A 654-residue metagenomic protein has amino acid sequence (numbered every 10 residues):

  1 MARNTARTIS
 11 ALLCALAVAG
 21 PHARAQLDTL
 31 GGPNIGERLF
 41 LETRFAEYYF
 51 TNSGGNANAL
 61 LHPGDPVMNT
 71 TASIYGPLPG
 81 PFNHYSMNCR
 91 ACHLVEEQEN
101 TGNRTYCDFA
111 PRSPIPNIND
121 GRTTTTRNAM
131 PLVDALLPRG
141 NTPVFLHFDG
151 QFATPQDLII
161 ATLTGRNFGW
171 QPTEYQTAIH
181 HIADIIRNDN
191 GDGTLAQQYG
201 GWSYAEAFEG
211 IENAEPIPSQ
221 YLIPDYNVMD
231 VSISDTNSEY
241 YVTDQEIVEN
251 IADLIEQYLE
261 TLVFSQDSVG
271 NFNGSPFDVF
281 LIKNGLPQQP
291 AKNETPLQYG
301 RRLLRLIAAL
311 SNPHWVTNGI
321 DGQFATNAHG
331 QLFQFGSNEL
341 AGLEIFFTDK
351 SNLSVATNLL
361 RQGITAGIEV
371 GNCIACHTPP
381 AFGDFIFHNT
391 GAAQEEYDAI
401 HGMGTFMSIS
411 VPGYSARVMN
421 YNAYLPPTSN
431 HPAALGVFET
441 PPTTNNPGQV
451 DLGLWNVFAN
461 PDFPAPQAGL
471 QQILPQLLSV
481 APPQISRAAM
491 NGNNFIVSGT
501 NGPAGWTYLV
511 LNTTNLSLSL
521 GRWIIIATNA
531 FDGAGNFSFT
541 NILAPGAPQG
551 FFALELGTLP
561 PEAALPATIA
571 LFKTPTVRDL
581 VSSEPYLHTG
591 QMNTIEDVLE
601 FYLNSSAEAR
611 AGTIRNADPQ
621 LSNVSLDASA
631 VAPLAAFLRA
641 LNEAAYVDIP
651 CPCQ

Functional and structural regions predicted by a protein language model:
M1-S10: Bacterial N-terminal signal peptides that target proteins for export
S10-A19: Bacterial N-terminal signal peptides
A19, A23-L27: Boundary at the C-terminal end of the N-terminal hydrophobic targeting segment
Q26-I160, S275-A481, A534, T558-N593 (+2 more regions): Short glycine/threonine-rich turn/loop motifs
L30, I35, Q176-S219, S238-D267 (+4 more regions): C-terminal capping alpha-helices of c-type cytochrome domains
R38, H93, T105, I118-N227 (+8 more regions): Periplasmic c-type cytochrome electron-transfer domains
G76, Q171, F539-P545, L621-S622: Signal that preferentially marks extracellular ectodomain short beta-strand elements of beta-sandwich modules
S479-T558: Short, composition-biased motifs enriched in small/polar/acidic residues
